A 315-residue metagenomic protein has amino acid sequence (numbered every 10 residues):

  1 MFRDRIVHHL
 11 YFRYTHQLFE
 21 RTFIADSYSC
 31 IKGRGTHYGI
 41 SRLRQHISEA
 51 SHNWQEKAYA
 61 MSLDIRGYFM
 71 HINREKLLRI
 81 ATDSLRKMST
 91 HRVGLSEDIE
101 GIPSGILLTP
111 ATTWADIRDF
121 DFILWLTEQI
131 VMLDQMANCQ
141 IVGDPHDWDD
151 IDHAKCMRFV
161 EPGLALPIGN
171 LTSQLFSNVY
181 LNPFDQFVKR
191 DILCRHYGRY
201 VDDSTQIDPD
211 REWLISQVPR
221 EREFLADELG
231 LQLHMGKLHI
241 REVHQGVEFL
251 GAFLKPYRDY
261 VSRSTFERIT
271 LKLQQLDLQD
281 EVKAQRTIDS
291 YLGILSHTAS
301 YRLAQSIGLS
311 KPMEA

Functional and structural regions predicted by a protein language model:
F2, I6-Y11, T15, L171-F176 (+1 more regions): Solvent-exposed aromatic/hydrophobic patches embedded in short alpha-helical segments
R5, H9, D150-G163, Q186 (+2 more regions): Right-hand nucleic-acid polymerase module
H9-Y14, R42, I80, P183 (+3 more regions): Long, highly charged amphipathic alpha-helices
F12-R74: Active-site-proximal segment of RNA-dependent polymerases
C30-Y38, T205-D208, I240-V243: Beta-rich nucleic-acid/ligand-interaction surfaces
H52-V201, Q206-R220: Conserved polymerase palm-domain catalytic core
R211-Q232, S262: Helical (often loop-to-helix) elements that flank the catalytic cores of nucleotide-handling enzymes
